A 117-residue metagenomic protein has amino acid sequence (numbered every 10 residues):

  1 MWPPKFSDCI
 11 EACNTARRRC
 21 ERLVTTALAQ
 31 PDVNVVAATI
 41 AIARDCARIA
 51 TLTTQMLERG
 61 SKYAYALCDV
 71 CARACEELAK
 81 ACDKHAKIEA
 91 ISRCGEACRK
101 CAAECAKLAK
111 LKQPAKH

Functional and structural regions predicted by a protein language model:
M1-H117: Amphipathic alpha-helical hairpins
